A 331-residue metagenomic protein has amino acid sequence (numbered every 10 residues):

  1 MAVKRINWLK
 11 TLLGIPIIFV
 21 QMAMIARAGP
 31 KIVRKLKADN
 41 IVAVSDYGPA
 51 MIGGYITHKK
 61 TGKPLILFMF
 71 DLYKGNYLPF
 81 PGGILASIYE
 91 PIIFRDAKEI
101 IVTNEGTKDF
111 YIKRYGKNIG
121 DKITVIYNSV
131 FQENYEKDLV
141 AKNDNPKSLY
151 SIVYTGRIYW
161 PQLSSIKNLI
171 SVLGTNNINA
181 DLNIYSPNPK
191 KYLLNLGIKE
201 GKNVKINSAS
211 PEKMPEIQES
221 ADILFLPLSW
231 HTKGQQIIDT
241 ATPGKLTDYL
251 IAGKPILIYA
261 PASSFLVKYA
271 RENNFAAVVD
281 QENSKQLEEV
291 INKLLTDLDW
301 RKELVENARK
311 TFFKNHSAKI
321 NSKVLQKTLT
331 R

Functional and structural regions predicted by a protein language model:
A23, R27-K31, I52, I56-K60 (+1 more regions): Membrane-proximal helix-turn-helix segments that form the acceptor-binding/catalytic region of lipid-linked
T61-I66, K74-I92, Q132: Nucleotide-sugar donor phosphate/pyrophosphate-binding loop at the beta->alpha transition of glycosyltransferases
L78, S129-S148: Acidic anion/phosphate-binding donor-loop and adjacent secondary structure in glycosyltransferase catalytic cores
I93-K122: A short, active-site helix/loop in glycosyltransferases that binds the activated sugar's phosphate group
G106, I126-S129: Carbohydrate-associated surface elements
L149, N177, S186, K191-I223: Nucleotide-activated donor-binding/catalytic signature segment of Leloir-type glycosyltransferases, i.e., the conserved
P161-S164, E212-E216, L224-L250, I256-K268: Nucleotide-sugar-dependent
E282-E288, L298-L329: A charged, aromatic-enriched C-terminal amphipathic alpha-helix characteristic of glycosyltransferases across folds
